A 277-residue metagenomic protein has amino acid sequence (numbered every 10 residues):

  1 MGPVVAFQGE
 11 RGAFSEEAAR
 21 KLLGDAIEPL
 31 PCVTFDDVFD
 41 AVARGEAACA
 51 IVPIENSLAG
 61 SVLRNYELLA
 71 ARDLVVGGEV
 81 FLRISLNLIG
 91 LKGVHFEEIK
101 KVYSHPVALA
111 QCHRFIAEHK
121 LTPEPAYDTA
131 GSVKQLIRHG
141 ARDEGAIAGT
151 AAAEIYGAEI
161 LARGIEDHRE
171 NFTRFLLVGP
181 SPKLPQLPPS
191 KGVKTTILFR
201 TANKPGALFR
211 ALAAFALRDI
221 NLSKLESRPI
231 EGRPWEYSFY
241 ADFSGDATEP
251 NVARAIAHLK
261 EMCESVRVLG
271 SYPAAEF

Functional and structural regions predicted by a protein language model:
M1-F277: Domain-level signature for soluble enzymes in the chorismate/prephenate branch of the shikimate pathway
